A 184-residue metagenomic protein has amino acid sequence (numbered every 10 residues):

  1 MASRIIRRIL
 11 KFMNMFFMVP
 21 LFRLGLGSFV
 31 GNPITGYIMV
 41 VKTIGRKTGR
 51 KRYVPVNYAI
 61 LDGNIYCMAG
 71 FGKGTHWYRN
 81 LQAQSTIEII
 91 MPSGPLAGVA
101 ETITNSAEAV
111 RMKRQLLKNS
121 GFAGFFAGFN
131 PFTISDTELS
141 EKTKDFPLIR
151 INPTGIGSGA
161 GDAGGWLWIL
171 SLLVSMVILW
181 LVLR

Functional and structural regions predicted by a protein language model:
M1-G31: Extreme N-terminal tail/first-helix region
A2-K11, G94-L179: Charged, gly/pro-rich active-site loop segments
L21-K47, L172-S175: N-terminal first-folded block
I34-Y37, L81-T86, D145: A short, compositionally biased
G36-F71: Short beta-strand segments
V41-K42, S85-P95: Short conserved beta-strand and strand-loop elements enriched in small hydrophobics with frequent Asp/Gly
I60-E88: A short mixed-secondary-structure module that forms the rim of ligand-binding clefts
L183-R184: Membrane-proximal, acidic/low-complexity disordered segments on the non-cytosolic side of organellar membranes
